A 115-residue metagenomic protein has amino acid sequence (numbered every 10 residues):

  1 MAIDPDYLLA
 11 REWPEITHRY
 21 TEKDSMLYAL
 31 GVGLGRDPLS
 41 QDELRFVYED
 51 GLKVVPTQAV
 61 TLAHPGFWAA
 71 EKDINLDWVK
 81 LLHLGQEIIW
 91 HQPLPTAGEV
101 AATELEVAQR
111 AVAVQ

Functional and structural regions predicted by a protein language model:
M1-H83: Hot-dog-fold acyl-thioester-processing enzymes
L81-Q115: Hydrophobic beta-sheet segments that form the core/acyl-binding groove of ACP/CoA-dependent acyl-chain-processing
